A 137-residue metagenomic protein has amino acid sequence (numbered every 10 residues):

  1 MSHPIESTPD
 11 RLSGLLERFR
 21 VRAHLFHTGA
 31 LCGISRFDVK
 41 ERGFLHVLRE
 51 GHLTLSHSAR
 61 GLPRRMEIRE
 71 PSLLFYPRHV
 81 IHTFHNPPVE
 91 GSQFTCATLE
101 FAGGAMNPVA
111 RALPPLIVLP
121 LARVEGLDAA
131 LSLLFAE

Functional and structural regions predicted by a protein language model:
M1-L25, G29, G33-F37: A short, N-terminal "cap"/entry segment at the start of jelly-roll beta-barrel domains of the cupin/DSBH fold
R11-E17, L119-G126: An acidic intrinsically disordered interaction segment
H24-L116, R123-G126: N-terminal regulatory/effector-sensing and dimerization cores that precede helix-turn-helix DNA-binding domains
A129-L131: Basic, alpha-helical interaction scaffolds
L133-E137: Basic, amphipathic alpha-helical hairpins
